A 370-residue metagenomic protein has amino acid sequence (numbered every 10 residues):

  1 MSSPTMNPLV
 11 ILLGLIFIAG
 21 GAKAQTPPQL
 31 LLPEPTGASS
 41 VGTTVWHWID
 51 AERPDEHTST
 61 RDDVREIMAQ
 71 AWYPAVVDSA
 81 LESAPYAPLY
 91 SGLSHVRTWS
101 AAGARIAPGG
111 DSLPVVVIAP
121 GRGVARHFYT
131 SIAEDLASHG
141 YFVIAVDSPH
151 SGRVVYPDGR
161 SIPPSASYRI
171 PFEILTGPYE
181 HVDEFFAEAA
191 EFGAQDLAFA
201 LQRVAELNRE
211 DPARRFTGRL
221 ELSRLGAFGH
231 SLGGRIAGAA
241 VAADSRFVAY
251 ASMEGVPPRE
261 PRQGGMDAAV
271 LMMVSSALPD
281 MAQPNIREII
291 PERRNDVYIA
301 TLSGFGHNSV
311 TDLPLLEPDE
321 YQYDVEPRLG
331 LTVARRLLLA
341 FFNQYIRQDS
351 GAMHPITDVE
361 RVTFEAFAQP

Functional and structural regions predicted by a protein language model:
P8-A19: Bacterial N-terminal signal peptides
Q25-I118, P327, R347: Domain-level recognition of soluble alpha/beta enzyme cores, biased toward histidine phosphatases/phosphomutases
P27-P35, V76, S245, G304-G306 (+1 more regions): Alpha/beta-hydrolase-fold serine-hydrolase catalytic core, especially in secreted/extracellular enzymes
A102-L113, I118-Y156, L278-M281: Short substrate-entry loop that stabilizes the transition state in hydrolases
D147-S151, V256, F305: Short beta-to-alpha linker loops that shape the active-site pocket of alpha/beta-hydrolase fold enzymes
Y156-R219: Alpha/beta-hydrolase active-site loop
A200-G265: Primarily recognizes the serine-hydrolase "nucleophile elbow" in alpha/beta-hydrolase and SGNH/GDSL folds
M266-A268, M273-L331: Active-site-adjacent alpha-helix of alpha/beta-hydrolase-fold enzymes
